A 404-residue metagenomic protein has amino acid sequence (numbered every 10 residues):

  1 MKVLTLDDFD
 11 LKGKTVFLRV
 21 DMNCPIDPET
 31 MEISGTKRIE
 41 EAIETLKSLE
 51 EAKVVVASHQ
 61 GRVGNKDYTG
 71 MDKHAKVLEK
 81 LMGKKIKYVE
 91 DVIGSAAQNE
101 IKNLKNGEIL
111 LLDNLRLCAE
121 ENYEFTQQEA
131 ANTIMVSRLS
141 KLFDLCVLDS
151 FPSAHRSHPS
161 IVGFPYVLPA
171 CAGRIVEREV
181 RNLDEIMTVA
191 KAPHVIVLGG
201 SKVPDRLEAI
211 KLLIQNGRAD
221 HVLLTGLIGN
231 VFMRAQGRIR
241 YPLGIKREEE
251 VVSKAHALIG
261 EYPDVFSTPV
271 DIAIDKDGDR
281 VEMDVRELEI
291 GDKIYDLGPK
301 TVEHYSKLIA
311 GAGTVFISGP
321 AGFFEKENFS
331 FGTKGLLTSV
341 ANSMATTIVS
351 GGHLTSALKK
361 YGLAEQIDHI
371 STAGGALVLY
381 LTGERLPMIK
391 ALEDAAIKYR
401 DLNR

Functional and structural regions predicted by a protein language model:
M1-R404: Active-site loop-to-helix "anion-binding N-cap" substructures in soluble metabolic enzymes
